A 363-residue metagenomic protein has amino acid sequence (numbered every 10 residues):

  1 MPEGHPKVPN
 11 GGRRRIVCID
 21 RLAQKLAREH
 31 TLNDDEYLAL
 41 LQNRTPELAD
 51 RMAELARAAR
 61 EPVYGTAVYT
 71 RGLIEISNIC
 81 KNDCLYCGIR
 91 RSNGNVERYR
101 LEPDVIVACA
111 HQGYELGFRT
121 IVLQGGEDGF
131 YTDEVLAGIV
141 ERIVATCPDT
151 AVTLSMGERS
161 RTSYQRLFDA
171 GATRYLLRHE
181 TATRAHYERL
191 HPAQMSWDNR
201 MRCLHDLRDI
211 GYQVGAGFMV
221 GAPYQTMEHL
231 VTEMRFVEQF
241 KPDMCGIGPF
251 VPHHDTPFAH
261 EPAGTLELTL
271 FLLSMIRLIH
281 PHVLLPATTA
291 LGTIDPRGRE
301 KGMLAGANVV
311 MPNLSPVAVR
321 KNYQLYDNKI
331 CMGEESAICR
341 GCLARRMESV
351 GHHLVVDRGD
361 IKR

Functional and structural regions predicted by a protein language model:
P2-P46, Y114, E238-R363: Auxiliary Fe-S-binding modules of radical SAM enzymes
E29, A56, C84, L123 (+5 more regions): Conserved, mostly hydrophobic/aromatic
M52-N93, R98-V122, T173: N-terminal pre-triad scaffold of radical SAM enzymes
G72, A110, A137-E141, Y164 (+6 more regions): Generic structural signal for well-ordered alpha-helices, preferentially at hydrophobic/aromatic core positions
I74-I76, E127-G129, M156-S160, T181-T183 (+5 more regions): Active-site-proximal loop/turn and secondary-structure-junction residues that shape catalytic pockets, frequently
R91-I106, G113-E134, I139-L204, Q213-V220 (+1 more regions): Core AdoMet radical
L101, Y131, V135, H191-N199 (+4 more regions): Alpha-helix N-cap and loop-to-helix initiation/capping positions
S160-L167, P223-V237, T293-L304: Catalytic cores of alpha/beta
